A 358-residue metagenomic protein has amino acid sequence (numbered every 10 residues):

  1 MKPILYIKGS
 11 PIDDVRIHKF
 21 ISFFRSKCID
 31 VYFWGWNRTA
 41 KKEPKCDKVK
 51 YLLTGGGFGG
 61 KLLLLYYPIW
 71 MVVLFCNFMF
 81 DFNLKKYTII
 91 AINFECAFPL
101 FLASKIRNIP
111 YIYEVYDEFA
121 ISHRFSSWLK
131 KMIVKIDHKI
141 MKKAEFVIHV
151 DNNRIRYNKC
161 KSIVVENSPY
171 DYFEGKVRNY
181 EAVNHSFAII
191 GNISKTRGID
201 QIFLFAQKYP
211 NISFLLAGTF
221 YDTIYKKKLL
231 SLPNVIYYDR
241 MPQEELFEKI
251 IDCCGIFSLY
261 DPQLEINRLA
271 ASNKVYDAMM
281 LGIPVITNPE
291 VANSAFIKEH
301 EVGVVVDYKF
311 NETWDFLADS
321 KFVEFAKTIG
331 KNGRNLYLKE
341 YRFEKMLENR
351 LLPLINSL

Functional and structural regions predicted by a protein language model:
M1-K41, L84, F146, F203-Y209: N-terminal subdomain of nucleotide-sugar transferases
L5, I148, R178-R197, I202-Q207 (+1 more regions): Conserved donor-binding/catalytic core segment of Leloir-type glycosyltransferases
D14, K41, Y67-L74, T88-N108 (+4 more regions): An aromatic- and histidine-rich active-site surface loop
V15, Y308-F310, K321-N356: A charged, aromatic-enriched C-terminal amphipathic alpha-helix characteristic of glycosyltransferases across folds
G35, A120, V134-K176: Donor nucleotide-sugar binding/catalytic pocket of nucleotide-sugar-dependent glycosyltransferases
F75-N83, F98, L102-I106, Y113 (+3 more regions): Membrane-proximal helix-turn-helix segments that form the acceptor-binding/catalytic region of lipid-linked
R197, E244-K249, I256-Y276, T287-A295: Nucleotide-sugar-dependent
I224-I250, G255: Nucleotide-activated donor-binding/catalytic signature segment of Leloir-type glycosyltransferases, i.e., the conserved
